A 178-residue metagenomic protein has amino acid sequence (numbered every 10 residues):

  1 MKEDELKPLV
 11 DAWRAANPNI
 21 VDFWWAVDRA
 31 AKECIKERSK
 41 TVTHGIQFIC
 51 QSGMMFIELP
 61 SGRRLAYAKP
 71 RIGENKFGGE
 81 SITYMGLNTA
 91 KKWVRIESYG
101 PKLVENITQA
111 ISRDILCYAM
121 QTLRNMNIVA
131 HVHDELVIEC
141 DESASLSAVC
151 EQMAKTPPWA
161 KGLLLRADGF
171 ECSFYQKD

Functional and structural regions predicted by a protein language model:
M1-D178: Conserved catalytic core of nucleotide polymerization and phosphodiester-bond processing enzymes
